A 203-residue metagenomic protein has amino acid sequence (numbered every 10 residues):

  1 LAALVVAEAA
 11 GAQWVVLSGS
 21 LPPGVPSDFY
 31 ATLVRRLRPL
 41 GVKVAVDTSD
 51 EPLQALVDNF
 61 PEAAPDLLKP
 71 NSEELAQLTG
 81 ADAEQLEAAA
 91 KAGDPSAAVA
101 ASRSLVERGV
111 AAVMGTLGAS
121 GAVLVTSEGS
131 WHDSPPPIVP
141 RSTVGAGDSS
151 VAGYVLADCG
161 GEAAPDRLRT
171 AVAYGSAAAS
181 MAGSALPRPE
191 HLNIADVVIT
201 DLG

Functional and structural regions predicted by a protein language model:
L1-A10: Conserved phosphate-binding/catalytic loop of the ribokinase/pfkB sugar-kinase fold
V5, L33, Y174: Aromatic/hydrophobic pocket-lining residues that form π-stacking "cages" and hydrophobic walls in ligand
A9-Q13, A64: Short acidic/histidine-rich motifs immediately flanking catalytic phosphotransfer sites in two-component signaling
L17-L21, L117-A119: Glycine-rich beta-strand-to-loop/alpha-helix junction loops that act as flexible
S27-E128: Conserved phosphate/ATP/ADP-binding segment of small-molecule kinases
R103-S104, R108-A119, S127-E128, S134-V197: Conserved post-catalytic alpha-helical subdomain immediately downstream of the catalytic base and nucleotide-binding
V197-G203: A cross-kingdom feature marking charged/low-complexity
